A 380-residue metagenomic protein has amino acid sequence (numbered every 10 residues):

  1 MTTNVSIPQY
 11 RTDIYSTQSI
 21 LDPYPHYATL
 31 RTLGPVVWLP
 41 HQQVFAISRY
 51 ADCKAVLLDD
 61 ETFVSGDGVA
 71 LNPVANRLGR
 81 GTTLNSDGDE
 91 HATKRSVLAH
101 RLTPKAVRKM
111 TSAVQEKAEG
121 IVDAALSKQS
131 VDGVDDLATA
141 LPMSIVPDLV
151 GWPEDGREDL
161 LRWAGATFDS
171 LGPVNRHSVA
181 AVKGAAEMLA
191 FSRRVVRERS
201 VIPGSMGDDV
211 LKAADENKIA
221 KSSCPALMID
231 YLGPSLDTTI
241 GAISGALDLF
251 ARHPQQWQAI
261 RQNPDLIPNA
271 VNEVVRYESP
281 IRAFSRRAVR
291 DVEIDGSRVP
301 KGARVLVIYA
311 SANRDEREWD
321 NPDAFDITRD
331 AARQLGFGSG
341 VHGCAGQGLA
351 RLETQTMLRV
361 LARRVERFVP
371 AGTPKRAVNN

Functional and structural regions predicted by a protein language model:
M1-N380: Cytochrome P450
